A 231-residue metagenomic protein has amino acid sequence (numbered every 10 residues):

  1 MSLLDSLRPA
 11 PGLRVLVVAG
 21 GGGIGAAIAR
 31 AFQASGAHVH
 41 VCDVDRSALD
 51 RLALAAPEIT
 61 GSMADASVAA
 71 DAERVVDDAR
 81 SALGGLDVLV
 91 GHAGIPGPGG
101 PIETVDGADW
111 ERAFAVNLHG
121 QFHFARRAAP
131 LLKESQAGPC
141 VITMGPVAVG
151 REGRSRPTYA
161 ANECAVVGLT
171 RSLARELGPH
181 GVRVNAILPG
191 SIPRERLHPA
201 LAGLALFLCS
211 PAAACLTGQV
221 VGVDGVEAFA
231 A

Functional and structural regions predicted by a protein language model:
S2-S6, P96-G99, R151, T217-A231: Short C-terminal tail/terminal secondary-structure segment of NAD(P)H-dependent dehydrogenase/reductase domains
D5-H40: Canonical Rossmann dinucleotide-binding motif of NAD(H)/NADP(H)-dependent dehydrogenases/reductases, specifically
G100-I102, D109-F114: Substrate-binding pocket helix/loop in short-chain dehydrogenase/reductase
V105, R151-A160, S172: Active-site loop-to-helix junction immediately N-terminal to the catalytic Tyr of the SDR YXXXK motif in Rossmann-fold
A125, N162-E163, T170: Active-site helix of classical SDR
P130, R175-P179, A214: Alpha-helical segment proximal to the catalytic Tyr-Lys
P199-V223, A228-F229: C-terminal substrate-recognition "lid" of short-chain dehydrogenase/reductases
